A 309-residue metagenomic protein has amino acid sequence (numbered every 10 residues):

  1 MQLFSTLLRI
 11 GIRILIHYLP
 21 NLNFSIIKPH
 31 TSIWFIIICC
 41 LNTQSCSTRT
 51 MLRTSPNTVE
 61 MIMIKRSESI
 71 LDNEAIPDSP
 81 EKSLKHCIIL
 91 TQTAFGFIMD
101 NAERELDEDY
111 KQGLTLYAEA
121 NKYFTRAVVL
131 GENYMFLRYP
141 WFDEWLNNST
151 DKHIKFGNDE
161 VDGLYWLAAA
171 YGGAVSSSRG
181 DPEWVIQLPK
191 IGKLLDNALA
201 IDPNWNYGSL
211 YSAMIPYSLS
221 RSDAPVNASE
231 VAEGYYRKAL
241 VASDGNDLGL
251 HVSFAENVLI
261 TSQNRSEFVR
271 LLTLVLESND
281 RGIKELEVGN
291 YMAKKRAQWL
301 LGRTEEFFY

Functional and structural regions predicted by a protein language model:
M1-I27: N-terminal secretory signal peptides that target proteins for export/translocation
I33-N42: Bacterial N-terminal signal peptides
R49-S69, P77, I89-N197, L210-K238 (+4 more regions): Short coil/linker segments at helix-helix boundaries
S79, E160, W205-Y207, N246-D247: Residue-level recognition of tetratricopeptide repeat
D202: Ligand-binding pocket scaffold of soluble enzyme catalytic domains
L240-S243: Solenoid-like repeat scaffolds
A297: Acidic-aromatic/histidine active-site loop/patch
